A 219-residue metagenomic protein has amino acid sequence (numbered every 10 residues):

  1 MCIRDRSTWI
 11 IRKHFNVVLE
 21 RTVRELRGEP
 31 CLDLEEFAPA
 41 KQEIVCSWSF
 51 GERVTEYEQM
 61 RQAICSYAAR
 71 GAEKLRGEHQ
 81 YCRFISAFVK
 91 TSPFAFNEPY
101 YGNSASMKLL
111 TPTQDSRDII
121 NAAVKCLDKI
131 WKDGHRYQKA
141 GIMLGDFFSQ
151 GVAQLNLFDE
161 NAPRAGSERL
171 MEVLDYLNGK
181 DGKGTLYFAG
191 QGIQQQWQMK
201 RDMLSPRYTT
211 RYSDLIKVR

Functional and structural regions predicted by a protein language model:
M1-C2, G182: Single conserved hydrophobic/aromatic residue that forms the stacking wall/gate of nucleotide- or nucleobase-binding
R4-G134: DNA-contacting surface of Y-family translesion DNA polymerases
L109-R219: Acidic, metal-coordinating catalytic segment for phosphate/diphosphate chemistry, firing primarily on the Nudix
